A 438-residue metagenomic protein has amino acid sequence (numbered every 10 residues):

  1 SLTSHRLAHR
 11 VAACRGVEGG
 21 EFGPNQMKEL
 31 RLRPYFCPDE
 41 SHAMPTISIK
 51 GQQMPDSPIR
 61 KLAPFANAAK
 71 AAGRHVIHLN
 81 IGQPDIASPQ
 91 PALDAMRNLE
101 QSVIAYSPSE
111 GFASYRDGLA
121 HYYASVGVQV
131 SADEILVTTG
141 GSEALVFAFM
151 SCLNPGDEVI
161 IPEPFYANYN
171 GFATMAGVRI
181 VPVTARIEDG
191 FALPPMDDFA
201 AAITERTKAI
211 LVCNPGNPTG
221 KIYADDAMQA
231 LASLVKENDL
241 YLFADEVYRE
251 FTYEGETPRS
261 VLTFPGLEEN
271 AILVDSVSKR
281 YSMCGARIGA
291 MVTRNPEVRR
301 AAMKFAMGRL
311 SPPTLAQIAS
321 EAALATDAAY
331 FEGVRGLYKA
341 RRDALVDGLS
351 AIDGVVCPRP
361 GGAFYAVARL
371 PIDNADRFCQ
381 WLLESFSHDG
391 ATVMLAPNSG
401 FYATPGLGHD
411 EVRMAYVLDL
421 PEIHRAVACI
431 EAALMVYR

Functional and structural regions predicted by a protein language model:
S1-A43: N-terminal amphipathic/basic-hydrophobic helices that include classical n-h-c signal peptides and signal-anchor
A8-V11, R15-E18, A124, V235-K236 (+1 more regions): Residue-level detector of transmembrane insertion/anchoring sites
P34-I47, G51-S57, L62-V76, G82-L99 (+1 more regions): PLP-dependent class I/II
L79, S102-Y106, G118-V126: Glycine-rich loop-to-alpha-helix module at the N-terminal edge of alpha/beta enzyme cores
Y106-S107, E332: Short, surface-exposed loop/turn segments at secondary-structure junctions
E110-G111: Short beta-strand to alpha-helix junction loop
Y115-L119, D133: Conserved AMP-binding/adenylate-forming core of the ANL superfamily
